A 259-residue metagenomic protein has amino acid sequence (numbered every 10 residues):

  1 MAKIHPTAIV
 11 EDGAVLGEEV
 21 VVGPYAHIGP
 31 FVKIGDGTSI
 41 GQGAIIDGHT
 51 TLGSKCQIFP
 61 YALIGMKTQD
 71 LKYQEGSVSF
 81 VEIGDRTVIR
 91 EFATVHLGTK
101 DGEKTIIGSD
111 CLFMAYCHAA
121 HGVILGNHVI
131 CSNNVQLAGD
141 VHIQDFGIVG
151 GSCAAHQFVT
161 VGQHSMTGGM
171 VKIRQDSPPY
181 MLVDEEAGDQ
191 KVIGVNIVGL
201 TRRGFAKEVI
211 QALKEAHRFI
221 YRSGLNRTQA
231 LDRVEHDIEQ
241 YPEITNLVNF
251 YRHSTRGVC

Functional and structural regions predicted by a protein language model:
M1-P30: N-terminal segments that cap or nucleate solenoid repeat domains
K3, V15, S39-T51, Q57-N127 (+1 more regions): Glycine-rich hexapeptide-repeat left-handed beta-helix
V20-V22, T38, C56: Short hydrophobic motif
E243, L247-C259: Non-catalytic, charge-rich alpha-helical accessory subdomains
